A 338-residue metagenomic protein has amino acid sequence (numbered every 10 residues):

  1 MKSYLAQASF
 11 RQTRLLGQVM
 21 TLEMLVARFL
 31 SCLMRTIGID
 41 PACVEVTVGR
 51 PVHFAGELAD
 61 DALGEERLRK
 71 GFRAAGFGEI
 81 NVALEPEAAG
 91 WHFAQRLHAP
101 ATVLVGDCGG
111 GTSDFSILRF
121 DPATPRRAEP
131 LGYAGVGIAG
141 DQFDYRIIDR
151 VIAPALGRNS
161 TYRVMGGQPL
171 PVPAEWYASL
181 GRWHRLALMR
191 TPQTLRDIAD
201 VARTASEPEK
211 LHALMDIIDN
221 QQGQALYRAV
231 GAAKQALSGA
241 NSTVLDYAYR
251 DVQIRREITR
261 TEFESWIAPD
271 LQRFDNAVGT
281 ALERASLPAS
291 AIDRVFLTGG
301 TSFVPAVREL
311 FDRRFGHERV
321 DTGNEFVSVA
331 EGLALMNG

Functional and structural regions predicted by a protein language model:
M1-R50, F54, A202: Conserved phosphate-binding loops in N-terminal lobes of ATP-dependent enzymes of the actin/Hsp70/sugar-kinase
R28-D40, P86-A89, F93-L97, A233-A236 (+3 more regions): Phosphate/ATP-binding catalytic cores across multiple sugar-kinase/actin-like superfamilies, primarily ASKHA
A42-W91: Glycine-rich phosphate-binding loop and adjoining helix at the ATP-binding site of ATP-dependent phosphoryl-transfer
V48-D61, Q222-G223, S290-F311: Glycine-rich phosphate-binding loops at beta-strand->alpha-helix junctions
A75-A83, S290, R308-L335: Conserved phosphate-binding/catalytic loops in two-lobed NTP-binding clefts
F77-G106, T124, E331-G338: Conserved phosphate-binding catalytic cores of ATP/NTP-utilizing and phosphoryl-transfer enzymes
V105-D114, A139-D141, V230, G299-T301: A short acidic Gly-Thr/Ser loop motif
F120-Y249: Phosphate-binding glycine-rich/basic clefts of nucleotide- and phosphate-handling proteins, predominantly
